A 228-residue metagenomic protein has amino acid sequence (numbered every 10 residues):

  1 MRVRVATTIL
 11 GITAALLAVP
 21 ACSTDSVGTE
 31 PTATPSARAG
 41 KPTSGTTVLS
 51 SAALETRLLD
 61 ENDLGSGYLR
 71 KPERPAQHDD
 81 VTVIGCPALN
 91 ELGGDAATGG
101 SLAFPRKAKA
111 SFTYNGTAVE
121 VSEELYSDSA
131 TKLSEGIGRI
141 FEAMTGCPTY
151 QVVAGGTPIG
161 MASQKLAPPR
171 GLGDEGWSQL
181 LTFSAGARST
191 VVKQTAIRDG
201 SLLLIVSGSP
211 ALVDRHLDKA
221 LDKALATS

Functional and structural regions predicted by a protein language model:
M1-L10: Bacterial N-terminal signal peptides that target proteins for export
A18-A21: C-terminal motif of bacterial Sec signal peptides marking the signal peptidase cleavage site
S23-R106: N-terminal "mature-domain start" segment
V48-S50, V121-D128, V206-G208: Second-shell loop/turn segments in exported
S51, E55-E61, G65, S134-F141 (+1 more regions): Extracytoplasmic/secreted envelope proteins and their assembly/folding machinery, especially bacterial periplasmic
L58, N62-Y68, P72, M144-Q151 (+2 more regions): Sec/Tat-exported extracytoplasmic proteins
R70-F183: A small/polar (G/S/T-enriched), proline-flanked helix-loop surface module common in exported/cell-envelope proteins
M161-K223: A short, solvent-exposed beta-edge/loop patch
